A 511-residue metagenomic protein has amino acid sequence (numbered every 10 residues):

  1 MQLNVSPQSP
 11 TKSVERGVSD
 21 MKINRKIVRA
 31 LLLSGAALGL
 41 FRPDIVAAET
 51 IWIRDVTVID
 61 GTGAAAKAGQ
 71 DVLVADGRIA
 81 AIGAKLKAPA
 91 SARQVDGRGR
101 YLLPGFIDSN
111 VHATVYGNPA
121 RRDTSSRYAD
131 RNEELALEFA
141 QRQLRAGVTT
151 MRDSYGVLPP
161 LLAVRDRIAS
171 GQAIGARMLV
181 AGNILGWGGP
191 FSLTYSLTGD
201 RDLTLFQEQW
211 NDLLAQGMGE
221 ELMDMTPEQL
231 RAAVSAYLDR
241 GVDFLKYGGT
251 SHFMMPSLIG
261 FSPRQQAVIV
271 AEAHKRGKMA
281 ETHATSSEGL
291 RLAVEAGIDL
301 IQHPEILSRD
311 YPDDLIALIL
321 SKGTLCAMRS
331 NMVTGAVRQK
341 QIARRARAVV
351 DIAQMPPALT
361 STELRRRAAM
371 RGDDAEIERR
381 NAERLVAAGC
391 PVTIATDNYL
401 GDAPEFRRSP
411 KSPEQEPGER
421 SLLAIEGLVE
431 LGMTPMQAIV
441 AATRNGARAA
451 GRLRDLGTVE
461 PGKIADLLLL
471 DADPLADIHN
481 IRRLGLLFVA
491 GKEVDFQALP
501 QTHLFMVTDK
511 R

Functional and structural regions predicted by a protein language model:
I27-L32, L38-P89, R100-L102, A472-H479 (+1 more regions): N-terminal metal-binding scaffold of metallo-dependent hydrolase/deaminase domains
V58-D71, G83-K85, T434-I439, R448-L484: Acidic, glycine-enriched loop/beta-strand segments at the rims of small-molecule binding/catalytic pockets
Y101-I168, Q172, G188-S192, E288 (+2 more regions): Metal-associated gating/positioning segment near the N- to mid-region
T114-E134, Q141-L144, I174, T194-M218 (+2 more regions): Active-site gating loops and adjacent loop-to-helix segments of metal-dependent hydrolytic enzymes
G117-A120, L161, S192, L290-I298 (+4 more regions): Histidine/acidic-residue-rich catalytic or RNA/ligand-binding cores of hydrolases and nuclease-related proteins
A136-P160, G175-I184, V242-F253, M279 (+3 more regions): Divalent metal-dependent hydrolysis catalytic cores, especially in the metallo-beta-lactamase
G188, Y247-R379, L400-D402, G432 (+2 more regions): Active-site core of metal-dependent hydrolases
K275, E363-R365, E376-L470, E493: His/Asp/Glu-enriched, well-ordered alpha-helical/loop segment that forms or immediately abuts the divalent-metal
